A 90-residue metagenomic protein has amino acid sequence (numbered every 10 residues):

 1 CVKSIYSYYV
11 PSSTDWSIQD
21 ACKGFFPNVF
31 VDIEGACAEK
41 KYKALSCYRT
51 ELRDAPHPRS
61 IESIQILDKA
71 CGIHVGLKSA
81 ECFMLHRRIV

Functional and structural regions predicted by a protein language model:
C1-V90: Metal-dependent de-N-acetylase/amidase catalytic core
